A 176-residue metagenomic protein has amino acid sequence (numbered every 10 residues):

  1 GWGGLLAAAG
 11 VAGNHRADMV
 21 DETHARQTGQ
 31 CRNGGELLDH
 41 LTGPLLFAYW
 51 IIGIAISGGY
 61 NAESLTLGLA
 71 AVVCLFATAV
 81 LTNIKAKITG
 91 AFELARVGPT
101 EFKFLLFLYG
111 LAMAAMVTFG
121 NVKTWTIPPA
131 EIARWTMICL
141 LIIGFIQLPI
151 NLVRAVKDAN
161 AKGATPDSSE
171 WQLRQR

Functional and structural regions predicted by a protein language model:
G1-G34, V73, A130-F145: Membrane-embedded alpha-helical segments that form the functional core of polytopic membrane enzymes, especially those
G34-H40: Membrane-interface alpha-helices at helix entry/exit sites of multi-pass transporters
H40-R176: A feature for the membrane-embedded catalytic helix bundles of lipid/isoprenoid biosynthetic enzymes
